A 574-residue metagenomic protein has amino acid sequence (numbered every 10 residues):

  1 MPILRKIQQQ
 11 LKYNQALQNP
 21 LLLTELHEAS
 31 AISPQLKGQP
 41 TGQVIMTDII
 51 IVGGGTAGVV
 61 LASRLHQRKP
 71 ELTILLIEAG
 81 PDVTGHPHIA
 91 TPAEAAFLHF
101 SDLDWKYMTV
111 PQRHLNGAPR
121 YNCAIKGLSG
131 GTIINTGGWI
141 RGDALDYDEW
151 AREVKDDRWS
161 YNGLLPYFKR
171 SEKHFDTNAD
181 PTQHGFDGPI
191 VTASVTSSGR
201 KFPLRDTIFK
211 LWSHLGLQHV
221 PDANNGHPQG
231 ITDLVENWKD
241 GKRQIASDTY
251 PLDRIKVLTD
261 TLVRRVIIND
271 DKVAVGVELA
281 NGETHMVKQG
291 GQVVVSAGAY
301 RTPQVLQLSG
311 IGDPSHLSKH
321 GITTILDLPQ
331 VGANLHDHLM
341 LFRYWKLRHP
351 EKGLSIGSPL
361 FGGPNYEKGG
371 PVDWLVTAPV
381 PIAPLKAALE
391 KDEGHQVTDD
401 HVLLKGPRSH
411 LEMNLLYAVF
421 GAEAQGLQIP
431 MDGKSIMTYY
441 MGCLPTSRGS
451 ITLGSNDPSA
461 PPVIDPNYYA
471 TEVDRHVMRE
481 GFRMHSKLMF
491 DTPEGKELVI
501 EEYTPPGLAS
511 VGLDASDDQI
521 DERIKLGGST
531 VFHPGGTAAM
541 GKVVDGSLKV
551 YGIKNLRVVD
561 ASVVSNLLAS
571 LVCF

Functional and structural regions predicted by a protein language model:
M1-D48, V52, T56-E71, P81-A93 (+10 more regions): Eukaryotic N-terminal targeting leaders
N19-K169, D327-Q330, H338-L339, Y344-L347 (+1 more regions): N-terminal glycine-rich phosphate/pyrophosphate-binding loop and immediately adjacent elements
G55-V60, G199, A299-Y300: Residue-level detector of alpha-helix initiation sites
R64, R68-L75, G80-G85, I89-P92 (+6 more regions): Glycine-rich loop(s) and the adjacent beta-strand/alpha-helix scaffold that form part
E71, D313-M431, E472, L488-M489 (+7 more regions): Mid-to-C-terminal "cap/lid" subdomains and adjacent gly/pro-rich loops that border and regulate access to redox
A151-N269, A274, F342-K346: Conserved redox-cofactor binding core of oxidoreductases
T259-N269, N414-L416, G433-T438, G495-L567: A glycine-rich dinucleotide-binding beta-alpha-beta segment and adjacent secondary-structure elements that constitute
P381-P384, G421, K434-L498: C-terminal segments that line or cap access tunnels to active or ligand-binding sites in enzymes and enzyme-associated
